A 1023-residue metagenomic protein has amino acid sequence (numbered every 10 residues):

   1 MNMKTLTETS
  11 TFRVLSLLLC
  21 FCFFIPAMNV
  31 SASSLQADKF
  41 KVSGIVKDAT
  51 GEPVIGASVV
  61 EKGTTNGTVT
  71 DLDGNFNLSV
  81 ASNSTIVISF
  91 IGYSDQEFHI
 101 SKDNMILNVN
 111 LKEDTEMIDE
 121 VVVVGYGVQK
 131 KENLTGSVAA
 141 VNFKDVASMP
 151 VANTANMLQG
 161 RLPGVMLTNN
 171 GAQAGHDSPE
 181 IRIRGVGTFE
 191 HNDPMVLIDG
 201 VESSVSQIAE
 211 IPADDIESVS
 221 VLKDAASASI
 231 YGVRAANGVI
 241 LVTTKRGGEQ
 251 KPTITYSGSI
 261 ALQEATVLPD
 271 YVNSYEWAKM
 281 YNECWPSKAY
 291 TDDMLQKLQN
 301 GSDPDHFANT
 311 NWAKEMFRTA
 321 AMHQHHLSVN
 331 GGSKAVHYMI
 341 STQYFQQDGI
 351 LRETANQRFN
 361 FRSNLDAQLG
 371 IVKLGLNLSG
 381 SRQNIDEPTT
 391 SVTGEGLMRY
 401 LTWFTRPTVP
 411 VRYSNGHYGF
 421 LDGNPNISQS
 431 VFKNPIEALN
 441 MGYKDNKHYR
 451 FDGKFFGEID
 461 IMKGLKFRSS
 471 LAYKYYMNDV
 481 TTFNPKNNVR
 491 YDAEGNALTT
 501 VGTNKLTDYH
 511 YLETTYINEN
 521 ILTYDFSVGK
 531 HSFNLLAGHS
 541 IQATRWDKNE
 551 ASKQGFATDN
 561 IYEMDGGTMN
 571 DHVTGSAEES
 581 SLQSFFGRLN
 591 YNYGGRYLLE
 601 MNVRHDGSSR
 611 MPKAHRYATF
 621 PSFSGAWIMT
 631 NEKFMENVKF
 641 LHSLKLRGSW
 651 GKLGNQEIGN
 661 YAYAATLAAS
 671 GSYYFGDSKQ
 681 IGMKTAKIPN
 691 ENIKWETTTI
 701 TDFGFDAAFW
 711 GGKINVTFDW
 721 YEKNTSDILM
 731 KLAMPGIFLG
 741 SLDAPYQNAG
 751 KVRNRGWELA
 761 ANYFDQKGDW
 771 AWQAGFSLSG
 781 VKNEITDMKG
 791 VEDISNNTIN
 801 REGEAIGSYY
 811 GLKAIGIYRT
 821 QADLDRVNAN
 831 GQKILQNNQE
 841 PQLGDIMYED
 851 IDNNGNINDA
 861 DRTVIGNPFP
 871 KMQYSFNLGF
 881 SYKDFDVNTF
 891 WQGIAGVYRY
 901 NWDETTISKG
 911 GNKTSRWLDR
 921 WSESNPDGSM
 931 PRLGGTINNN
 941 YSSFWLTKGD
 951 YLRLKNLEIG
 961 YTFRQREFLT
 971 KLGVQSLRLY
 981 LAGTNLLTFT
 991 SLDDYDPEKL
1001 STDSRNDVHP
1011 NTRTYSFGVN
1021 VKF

Functional and structural regions predicted by a protein language model:
M1-R362, D366-Q368, V372-S381, V392-T393 (+6 more regions): Short, small/polar-rich motifs associated with maturation and membrane association, primarily at protein termini
V46, E61, V69, M195 (+5 more regions): Hydrophobic beta-strand positions
V146, V186, D193, A320-H323 (+4 more regions): Extracellular/periplasmic, surface-exposed regions of secreted and cell-surface proteins
V242, G855-A860, I959, V1019: Residue-level detector of buried hydrophobic side-chain packing in well-ordered secondary-structure elements
E264, L268-M294, S381-N426, T482-N484 (+5 more regions): A surface-exposed, glycine/aromatic-enriched loop/edge motif typical of exported proteins
P286, L298, D303, N484-D492 (+7 more regions): Surface-exposed, extracytoplasmic segments of Gram-negative outer-membrane nutrient-acquisition systems
